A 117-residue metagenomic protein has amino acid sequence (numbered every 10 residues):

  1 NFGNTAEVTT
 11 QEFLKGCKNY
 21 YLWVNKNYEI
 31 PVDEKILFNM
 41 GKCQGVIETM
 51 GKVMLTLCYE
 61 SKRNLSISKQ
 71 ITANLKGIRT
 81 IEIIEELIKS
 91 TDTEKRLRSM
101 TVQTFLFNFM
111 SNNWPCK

Functional and structural regions predicted by a protein language model:
G3-I83: Short N-proximal segments of mature Sec-exported proteins
M50-M54, T91, N113-W114: Generic structural signal for hydrophobic core residues of well-folded globular domains
S61, S66-S68, S90, S99 (+1 more regions): Generic serine detector
I81-E94: Short helix/strand-capping connector loops at secondary-structure junctions
K95-K117: C-terminal partner/receptor-binding element of secreted or periplasmic proteins
